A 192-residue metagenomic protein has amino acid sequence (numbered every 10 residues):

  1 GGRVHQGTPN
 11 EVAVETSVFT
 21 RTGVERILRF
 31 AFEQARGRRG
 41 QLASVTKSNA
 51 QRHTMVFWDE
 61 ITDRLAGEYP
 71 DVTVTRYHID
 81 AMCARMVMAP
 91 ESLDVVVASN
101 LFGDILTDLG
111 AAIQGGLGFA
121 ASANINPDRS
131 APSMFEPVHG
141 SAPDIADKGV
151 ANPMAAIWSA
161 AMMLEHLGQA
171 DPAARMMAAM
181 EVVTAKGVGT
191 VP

Functional and structural regions predicted by a protein language model:
G1-Q6: Phosphate/diphosphate-binding glycine-rich loops and adjacent basic-rich segments that engage nucleotide
G7-D80: Glycine-rich phosphate/diphosphate-binding loop of Rossmann-like nucleotide-binding domains
V72, V188-P192: Catalytic or ion-coupling anion/metal-binding cores of large enzyme and transporter domains
R85-R175, E181-V188: Glycine-rich phosphate/nucleotide-binding loop
